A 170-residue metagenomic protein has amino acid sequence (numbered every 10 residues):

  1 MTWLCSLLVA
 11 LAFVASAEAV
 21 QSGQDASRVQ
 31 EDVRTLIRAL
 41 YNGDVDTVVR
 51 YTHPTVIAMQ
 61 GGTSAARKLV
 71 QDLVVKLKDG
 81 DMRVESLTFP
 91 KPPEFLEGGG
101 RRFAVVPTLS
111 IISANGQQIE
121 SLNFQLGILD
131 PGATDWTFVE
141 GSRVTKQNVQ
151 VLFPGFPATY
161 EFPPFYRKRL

Functional and structural regions predicted by a protein language model:
M1-L7: Sec-dependent signal peptide recognition, specifically the positively charged N-region followed immediately by
L4, A15-N42: Short, low-complexity N-terminal intrinsically disordered segments enriched in polar/charged residues
S22, A26, M59, T63-A66 (+1 more regions): Intrinsic-disorder-associated interaction segments
Q30-E31, D46-F103: Short solvent-exposed beta->alpha transition segments
V33, L40, T52, S142-R143: Hydrophobic alpha-helical core bundles mediating ligand binding, dimerization, or RNAP-core interactions
R38-N42, Q71, V75-D79, P154 (+1 more regions): Generic surface-pattern signal
P92-L170: Exposed beta-sheet edge and beta->alpha loop/turn motif
